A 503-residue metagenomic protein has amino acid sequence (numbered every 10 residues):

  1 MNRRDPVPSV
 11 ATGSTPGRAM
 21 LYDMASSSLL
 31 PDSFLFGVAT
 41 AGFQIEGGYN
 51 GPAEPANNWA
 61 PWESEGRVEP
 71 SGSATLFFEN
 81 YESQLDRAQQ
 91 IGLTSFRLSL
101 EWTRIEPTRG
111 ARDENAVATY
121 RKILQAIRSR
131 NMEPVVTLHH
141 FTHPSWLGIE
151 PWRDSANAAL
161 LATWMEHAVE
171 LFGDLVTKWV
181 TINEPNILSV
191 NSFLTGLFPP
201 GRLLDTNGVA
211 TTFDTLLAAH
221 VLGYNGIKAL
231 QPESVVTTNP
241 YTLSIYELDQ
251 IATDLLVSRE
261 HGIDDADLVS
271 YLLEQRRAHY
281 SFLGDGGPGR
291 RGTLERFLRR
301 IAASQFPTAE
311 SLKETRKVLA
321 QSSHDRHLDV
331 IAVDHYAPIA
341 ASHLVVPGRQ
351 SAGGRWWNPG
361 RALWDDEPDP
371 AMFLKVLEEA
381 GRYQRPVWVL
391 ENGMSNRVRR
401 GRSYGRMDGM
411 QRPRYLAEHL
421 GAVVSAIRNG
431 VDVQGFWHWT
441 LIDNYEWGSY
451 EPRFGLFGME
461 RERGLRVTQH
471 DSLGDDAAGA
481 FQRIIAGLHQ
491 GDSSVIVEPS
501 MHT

Functional and structural regions predicted by a protein language model:
V7-E65, R109, A118-M407, R414-T503: Active-site region of glycoside hydrolase catalytic domains
P55-I91: Aromatic- and Gly/Pro-rich amphipathic surface segment
P70-F77, R109-R112, N157: Short secondary-structure transition/capping motifs
E79-E101, S322-I331: Catalytic domains of carbohydrate-active enzymes, especially glycoside hydrolases
I91-A118, V136-H139: Aromatic-lined carbohydrate-binding/catalytic grooves of carbohydrate-active enzymes
